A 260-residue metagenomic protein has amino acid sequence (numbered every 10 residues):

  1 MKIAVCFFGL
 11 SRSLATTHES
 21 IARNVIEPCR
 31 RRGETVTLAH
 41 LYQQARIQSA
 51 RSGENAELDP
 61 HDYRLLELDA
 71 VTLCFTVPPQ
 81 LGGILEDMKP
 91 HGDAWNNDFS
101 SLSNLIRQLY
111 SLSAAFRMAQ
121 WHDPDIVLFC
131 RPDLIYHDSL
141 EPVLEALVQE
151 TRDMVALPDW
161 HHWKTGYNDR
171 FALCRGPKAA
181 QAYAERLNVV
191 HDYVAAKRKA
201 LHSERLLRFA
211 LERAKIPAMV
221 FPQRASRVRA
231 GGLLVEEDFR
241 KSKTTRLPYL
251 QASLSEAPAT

Functional and structural regions predicted by a protein language model:
M1-T260: ER/Golgi luminal nucleotide-sugar-dependent glycosyltransferases, focusing on the catalytic module
